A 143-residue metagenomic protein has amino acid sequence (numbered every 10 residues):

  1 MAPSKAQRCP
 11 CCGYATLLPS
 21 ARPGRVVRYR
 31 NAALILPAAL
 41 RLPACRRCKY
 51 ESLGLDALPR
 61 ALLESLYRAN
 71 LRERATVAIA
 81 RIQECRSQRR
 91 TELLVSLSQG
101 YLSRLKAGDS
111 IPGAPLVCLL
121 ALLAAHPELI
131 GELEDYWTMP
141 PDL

Functional and structural regions predicted by a protein language model:
M1-L66: N-terminal cysteine/histidine-rich coordination modules
L55-D56, R90-S96, E128-G131: Juxtamembrane/interfacial segments around transmembrane helices
L55-E84: A short, Lys/Arg-rich alpha-helix, primarily the initiator
C85-S103: Short alpha-helical DNA-recognition segment
Q99, P112-G113, I130: Internal amphipathic alpha-helical segments of the cytochrome P450 catalytic fold
D109-L122: Short, basic-rich loop-to-helix N-cap that marks the start of a DNA-contacting helix
L122-L143: Long C-terminal interaction/binding lobes of large macromolecular proteins
